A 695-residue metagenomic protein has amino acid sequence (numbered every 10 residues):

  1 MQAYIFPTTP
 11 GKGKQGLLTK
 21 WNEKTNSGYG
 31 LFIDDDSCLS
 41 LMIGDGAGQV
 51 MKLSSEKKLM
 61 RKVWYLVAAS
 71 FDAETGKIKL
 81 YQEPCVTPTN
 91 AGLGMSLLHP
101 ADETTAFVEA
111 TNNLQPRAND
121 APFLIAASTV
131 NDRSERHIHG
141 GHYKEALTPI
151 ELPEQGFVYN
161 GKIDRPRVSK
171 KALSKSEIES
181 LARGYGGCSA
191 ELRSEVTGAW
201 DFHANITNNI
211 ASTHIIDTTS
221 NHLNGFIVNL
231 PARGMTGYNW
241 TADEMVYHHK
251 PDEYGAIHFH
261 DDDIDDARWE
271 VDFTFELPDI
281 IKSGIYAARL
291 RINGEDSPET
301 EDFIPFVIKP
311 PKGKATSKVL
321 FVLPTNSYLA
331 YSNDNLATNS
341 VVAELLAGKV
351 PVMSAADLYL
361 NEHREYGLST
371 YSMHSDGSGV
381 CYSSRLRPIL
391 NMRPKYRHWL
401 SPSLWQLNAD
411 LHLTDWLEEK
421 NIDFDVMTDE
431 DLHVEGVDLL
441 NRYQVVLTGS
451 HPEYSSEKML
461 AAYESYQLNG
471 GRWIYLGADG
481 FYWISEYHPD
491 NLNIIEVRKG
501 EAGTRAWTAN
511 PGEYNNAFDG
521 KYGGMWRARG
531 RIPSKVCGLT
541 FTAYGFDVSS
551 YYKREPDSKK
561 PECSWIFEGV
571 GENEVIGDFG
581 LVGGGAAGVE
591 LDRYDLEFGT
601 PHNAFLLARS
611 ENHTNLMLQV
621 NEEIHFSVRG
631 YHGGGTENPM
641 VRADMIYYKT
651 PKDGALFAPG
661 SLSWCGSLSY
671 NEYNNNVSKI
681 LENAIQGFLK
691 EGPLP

Functional and structural regions predicted by a protein language model:
M1-R233: Extracellular glycan-associated modules
K24, G48, V130-N131, T207 (+9 more regions): Solvent-exposed loop/turn segments at secondary-structure junctions within structured extracellular/periplasmic domains
G30-L31, M42-G44, K79-E83, N90-M95 (+13 more regions): Short, solvent-exposed loop/turn and secondary-structure capping segments
S40-M42, L124, G198-D201, K318-L323 (+5 more regions): Structural recognition of the beta-strand scaffold that forms the well-ordered cores of secreted hydrolase catalytic
L230-D265, E295-L439, G692-P693: Aromatic-Pro/Gly-enriched surface loop or interdomain linker that acts as a lid/target-recognition segment
F259-E295, I304-P305: Ligand-binding face of N-terminal immunoglobulin V-set domains in extracellular IgSF glycoproteins
D262-D263, T274-E276, I280-K282, W399-P489 (+1 more regions): Helical hinge/lid and interdomain linker segments adjacent to catalytic or ligand-binding clefts that mediate domain
D490-E672, N676-S678, G687-F688: Glycine-rich, aromatic-lined ligand/substrate-binding cores of catalytic and carbohydrate-binding domains
